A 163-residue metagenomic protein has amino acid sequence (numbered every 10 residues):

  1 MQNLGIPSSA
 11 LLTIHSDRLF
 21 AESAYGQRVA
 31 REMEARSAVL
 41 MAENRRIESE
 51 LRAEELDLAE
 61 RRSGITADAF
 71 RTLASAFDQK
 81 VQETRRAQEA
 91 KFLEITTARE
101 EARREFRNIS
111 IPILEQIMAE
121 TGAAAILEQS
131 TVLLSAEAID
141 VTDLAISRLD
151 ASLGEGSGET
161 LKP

Functional and structural regions predicted by a protein language model:
M1-P163: Amphipathic, charged alpha-helical segments and their helix-to-coil junctions in extracytoplasmic/peripheral assemblies
